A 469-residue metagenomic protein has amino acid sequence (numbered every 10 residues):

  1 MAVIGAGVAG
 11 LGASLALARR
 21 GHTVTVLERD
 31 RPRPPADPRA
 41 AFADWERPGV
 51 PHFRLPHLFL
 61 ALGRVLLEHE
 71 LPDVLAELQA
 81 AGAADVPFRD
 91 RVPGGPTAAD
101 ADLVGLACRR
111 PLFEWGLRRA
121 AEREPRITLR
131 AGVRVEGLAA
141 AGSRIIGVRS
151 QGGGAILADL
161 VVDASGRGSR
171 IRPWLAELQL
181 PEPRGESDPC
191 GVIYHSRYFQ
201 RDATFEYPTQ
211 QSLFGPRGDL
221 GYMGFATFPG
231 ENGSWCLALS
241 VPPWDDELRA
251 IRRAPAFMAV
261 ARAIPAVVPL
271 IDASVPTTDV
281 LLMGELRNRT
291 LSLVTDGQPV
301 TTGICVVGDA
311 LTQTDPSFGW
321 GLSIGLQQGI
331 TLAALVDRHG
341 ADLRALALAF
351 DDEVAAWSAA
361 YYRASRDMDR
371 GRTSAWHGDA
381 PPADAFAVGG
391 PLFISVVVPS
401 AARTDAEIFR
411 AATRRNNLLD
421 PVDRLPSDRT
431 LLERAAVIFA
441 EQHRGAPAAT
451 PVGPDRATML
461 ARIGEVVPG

Functional and structural regions predicted by a protein language model:
M1-P35: N-terminal Rossmann-like FAD-binding beta1-loop-alpha1 element of flavoenzymes
A16, D37-P93: N-terminal FAD cofactor-binding segment of flavoenzymes
L55-F59, D100-R119, R170, P216 (+1 more regions): Short beta-strand to alpha-helix junction loop
A80-L112, A140: Flavin (FAD/FMN) cofactor-binding and adjacent substrate-gating region of FAD-dependent oxidoreductase domains
R123-A263: Predominantly flavin-linked oxidoreductase catalytic cores and closely associated redox partners
E231-G233, D245-Y361: FAD/FMN-dependent oxidoreductases across multiple families
A333-G469: C-terminal helical "tail/cap" subdomain of flavin- and related membrane-associated enzymes
